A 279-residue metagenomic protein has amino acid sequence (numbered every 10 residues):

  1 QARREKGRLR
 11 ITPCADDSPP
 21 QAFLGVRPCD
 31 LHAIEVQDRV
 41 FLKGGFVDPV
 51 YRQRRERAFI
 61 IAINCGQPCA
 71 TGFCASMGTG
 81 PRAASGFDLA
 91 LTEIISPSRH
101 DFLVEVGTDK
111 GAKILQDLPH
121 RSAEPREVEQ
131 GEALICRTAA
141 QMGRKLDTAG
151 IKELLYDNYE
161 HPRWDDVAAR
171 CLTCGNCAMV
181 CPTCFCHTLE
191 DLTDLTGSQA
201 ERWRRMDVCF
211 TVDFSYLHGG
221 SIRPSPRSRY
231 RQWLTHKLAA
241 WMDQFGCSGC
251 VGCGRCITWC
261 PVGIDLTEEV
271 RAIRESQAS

Functional and structural regions predicted by a protein language model:
Q1-Y156, W164, L195: Iron-sulfur-associated redox domains of electron-transfer enzymes in respiratory and anaerobic energy metabolism
P28, A178, I257: Short, flexible micro-motifs
I34, P182-C186, P261: Active-site-flanking alpha-helical
T148-A169, H187-S279: Ferredoxin-type iron-sulfur electron-transfer modules in oxidoreductases and energy-metabolism complexes
A168-A178: Extended amphipathic alpha-helical segments enriched in small hydrophobics
N176-L192: A donor-sugar binding/catalytic signature common to diverse glycosyltransferases and related nucleotide-sugar
